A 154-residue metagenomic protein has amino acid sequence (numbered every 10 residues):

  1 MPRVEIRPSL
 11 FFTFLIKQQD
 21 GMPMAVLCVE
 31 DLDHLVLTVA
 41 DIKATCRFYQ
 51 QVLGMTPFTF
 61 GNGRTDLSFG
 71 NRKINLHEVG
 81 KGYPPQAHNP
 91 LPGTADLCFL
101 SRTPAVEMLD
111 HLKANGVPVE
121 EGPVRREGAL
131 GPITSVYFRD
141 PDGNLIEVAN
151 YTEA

Functional and structural regions predicted by a protein language model:
P2, I6, F12-D33, T38-T59 (+2 more regions): Glyoxalase I/VOC metalloenzyme domain signal
G61, L130-I133: Short, small/polar residue-rich loop motifs at catalytic or cofactor-binding pockets
A87, E127-G131: Acidic pyrophosphate-coordinating catalytic loop
E120-G128: Short, basic/aromatic recognition patches
V136: Short, cationic-aromatic polyanion-contact patches
